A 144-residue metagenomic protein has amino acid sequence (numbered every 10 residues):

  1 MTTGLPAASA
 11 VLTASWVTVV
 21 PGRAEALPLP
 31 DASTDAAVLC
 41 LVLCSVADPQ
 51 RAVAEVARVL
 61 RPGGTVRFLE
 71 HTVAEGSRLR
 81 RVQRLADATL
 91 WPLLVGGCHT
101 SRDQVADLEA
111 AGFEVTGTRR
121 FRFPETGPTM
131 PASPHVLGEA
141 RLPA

Functional and structural regions predicted by a protein language model:
M1-A26: Class I SAM-dependent methyltransferase SAM/SAH-binding core
T18-V20, T116-R119: General small-molecule cofactor/ligand-binding pocket signal
E25-A37: A short acidic, Gly/Pro-enriched loop at the edge of an enzyme's catalytic core that lines a small-molecule cofactor
D35-D48: A short SAM/SAH-binding and catalytic strip from SAM-dependent methyltransferases
Q50-T65: A short glycine-rich, Lys/Arg-flanked "PGG" loop and its adjoining helix->strand segment in the class I
T65-T89, V95: Conserved class I S-adenosyl-L-methionine
G97-G112: Short alpha-helix
R119-A144: Core SAM-dependent methyltransferase catalytic element
